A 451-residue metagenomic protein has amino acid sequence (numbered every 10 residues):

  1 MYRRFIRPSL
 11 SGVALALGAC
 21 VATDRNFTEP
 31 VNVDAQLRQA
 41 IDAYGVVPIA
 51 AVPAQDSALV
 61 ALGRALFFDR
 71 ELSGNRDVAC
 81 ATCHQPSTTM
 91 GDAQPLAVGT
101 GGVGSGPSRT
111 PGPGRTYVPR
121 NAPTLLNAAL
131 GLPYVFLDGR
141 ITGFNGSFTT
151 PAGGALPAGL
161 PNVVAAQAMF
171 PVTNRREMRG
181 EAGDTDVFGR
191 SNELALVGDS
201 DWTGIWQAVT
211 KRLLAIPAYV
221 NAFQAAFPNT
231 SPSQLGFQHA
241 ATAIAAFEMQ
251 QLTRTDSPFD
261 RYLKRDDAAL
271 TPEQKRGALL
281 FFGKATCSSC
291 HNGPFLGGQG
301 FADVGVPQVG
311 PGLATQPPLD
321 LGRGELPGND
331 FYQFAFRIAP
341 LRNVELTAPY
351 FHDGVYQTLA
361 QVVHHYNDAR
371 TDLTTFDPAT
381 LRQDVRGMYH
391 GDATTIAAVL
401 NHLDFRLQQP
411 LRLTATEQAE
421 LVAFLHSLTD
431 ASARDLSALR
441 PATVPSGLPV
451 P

Functional and structural regions predicted by a protein language model:
F5-R7, C20-P451: Periplasmic c-type cytochrome electron-transfer domains
S9-G18: Bacterial N-terminal signal peptides
